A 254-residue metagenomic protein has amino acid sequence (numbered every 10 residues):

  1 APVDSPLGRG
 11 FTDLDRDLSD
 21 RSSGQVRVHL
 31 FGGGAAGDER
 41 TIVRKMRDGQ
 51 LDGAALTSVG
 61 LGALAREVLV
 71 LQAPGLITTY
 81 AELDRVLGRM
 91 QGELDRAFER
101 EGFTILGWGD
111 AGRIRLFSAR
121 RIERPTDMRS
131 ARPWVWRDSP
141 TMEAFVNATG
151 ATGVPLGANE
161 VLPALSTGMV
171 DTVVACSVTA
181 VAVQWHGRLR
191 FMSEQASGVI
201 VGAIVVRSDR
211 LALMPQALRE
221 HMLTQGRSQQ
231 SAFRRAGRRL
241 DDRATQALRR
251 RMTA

Functional and structural regions predicted by a protein language model:
A1-Y80, F98-A254: N-terminal secretory/targeting leader peptides
R85-G102: Hinge/lid segment of periplasmic solute-binding proteins
